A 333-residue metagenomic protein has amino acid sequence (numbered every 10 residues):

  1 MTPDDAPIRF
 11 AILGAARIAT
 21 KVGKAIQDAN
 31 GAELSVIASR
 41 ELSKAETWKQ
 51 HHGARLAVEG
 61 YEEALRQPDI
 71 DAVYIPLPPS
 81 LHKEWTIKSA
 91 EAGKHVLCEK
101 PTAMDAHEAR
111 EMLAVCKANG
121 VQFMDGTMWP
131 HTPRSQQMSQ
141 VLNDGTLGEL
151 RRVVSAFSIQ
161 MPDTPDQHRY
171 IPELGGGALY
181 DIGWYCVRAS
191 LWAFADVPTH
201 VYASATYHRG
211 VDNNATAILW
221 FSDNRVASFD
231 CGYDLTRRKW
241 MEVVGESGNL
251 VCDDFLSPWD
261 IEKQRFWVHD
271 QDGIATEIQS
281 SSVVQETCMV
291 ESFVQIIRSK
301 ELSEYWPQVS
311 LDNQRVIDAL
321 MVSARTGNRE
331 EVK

Functional and structural regions predicted by a protein language model:
M1-H52: N-terminal Rossmann-like dinucleotide-binding module
M1-P7, E63, A72-I75, R110 (+3 more regions): C-terminal helix-rich "cap/oligomerization" subdomain common to oxidoreductases
V22, S43, H52-V115: Beta-loop-alpha module in the N-terminal Rossmann-like domain of NAD(P)-dependent dehydrogenases, especially those
R40, D260, E277-E291: Active-site loop of classical SDR/Rossmann-like NAD(P)-dependent oxidoreductases, centered on the catalytic Tyr-X3-Lys
V58, L97-C98, F123-D125, C252: Hydrophobic residues in well-ordered beta-strands that form the structural core
R110-W129, E149-R152: Rossmann-fold dehydrogenase core element
W129-Y207, G327: Predominantly a Rossmann-like dinucleotide-binding segment in NAD(P)-dependent oxidoreductases
R188-W259, M289-S303: Contiguous beta-strand/loop segments that form the cofactor/metal-binding neighborhood of enzyme cores
